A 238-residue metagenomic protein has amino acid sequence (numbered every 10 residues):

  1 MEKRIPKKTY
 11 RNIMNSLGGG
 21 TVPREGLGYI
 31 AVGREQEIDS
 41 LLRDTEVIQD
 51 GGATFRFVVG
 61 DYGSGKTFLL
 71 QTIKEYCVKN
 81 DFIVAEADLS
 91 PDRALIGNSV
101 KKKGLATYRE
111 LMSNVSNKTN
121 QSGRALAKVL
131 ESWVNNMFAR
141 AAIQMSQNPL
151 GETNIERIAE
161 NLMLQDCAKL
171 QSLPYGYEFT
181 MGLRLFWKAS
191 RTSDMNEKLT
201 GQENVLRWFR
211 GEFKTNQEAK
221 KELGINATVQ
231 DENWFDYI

Functional and structural regions predicted by a protein language model:
M1-T54, G151-E156: A short, basic N-terminal segment
D50-T72: Walker A/P-loop nucleotide-binding motif
S64, F68, T72-Y237: P-loop NTPase nucleotide-binding core
